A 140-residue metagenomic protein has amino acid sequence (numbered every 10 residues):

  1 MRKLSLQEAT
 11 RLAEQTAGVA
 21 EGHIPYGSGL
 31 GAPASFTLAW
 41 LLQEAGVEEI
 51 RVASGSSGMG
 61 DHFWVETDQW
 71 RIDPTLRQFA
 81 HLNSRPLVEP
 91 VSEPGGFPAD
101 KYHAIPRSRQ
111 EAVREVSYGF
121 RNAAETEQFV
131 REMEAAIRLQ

Functional and structural regions predicted by a protein language model:
M1-Q140: A structural boundary/capping signal
